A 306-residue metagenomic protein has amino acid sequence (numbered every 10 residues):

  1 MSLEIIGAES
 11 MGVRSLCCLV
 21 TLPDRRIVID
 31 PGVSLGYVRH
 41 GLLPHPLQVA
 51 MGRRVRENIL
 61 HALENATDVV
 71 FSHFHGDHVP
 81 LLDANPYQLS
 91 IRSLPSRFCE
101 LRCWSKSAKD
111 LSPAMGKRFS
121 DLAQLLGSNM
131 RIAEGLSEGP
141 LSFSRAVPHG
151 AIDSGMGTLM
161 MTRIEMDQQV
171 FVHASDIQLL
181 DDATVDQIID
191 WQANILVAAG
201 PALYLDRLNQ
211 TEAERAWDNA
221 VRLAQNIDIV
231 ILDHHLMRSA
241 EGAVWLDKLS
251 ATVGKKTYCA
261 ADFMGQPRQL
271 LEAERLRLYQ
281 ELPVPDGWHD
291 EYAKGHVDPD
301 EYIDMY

Functional and structural regions predicted by a protein language model:
M1-E64, A114-A183, Q187, R268-Y306: Core dinuclear metal-dependent hydrolase active-site scaffold
V13, F74-P80, D110-P113, Q178-A183 (+2 more regions): Active-site environment of divalent metal-dependent phosphoester hydrolases
I29-G32, A66-D77, S105-K106, V172-I177 (+3 more regions): Active-site neighborhood of phospho(di)ester-bond hydrolases with catalytic His/Asp-centered motifs
L43-E100, W191-V197, Y204-L205: Active-site metal-binding motif and surrounding structural segment of the metallo-beta-lactamase
L81-L101, S105, N129-G135, W245-A261: Short, electropositive alpha-helical surface patch
A84-N85, A183-I189, N219, V244-K248: A short acidic, amphipathic alpha-helical/loop segment
P201-L208, W217-R222: Long, charge-dense
A213-Y306: Binuclear metal-ion centers of metallo-dependent hydrolases, dominated by the metallo-beta-lactamase
